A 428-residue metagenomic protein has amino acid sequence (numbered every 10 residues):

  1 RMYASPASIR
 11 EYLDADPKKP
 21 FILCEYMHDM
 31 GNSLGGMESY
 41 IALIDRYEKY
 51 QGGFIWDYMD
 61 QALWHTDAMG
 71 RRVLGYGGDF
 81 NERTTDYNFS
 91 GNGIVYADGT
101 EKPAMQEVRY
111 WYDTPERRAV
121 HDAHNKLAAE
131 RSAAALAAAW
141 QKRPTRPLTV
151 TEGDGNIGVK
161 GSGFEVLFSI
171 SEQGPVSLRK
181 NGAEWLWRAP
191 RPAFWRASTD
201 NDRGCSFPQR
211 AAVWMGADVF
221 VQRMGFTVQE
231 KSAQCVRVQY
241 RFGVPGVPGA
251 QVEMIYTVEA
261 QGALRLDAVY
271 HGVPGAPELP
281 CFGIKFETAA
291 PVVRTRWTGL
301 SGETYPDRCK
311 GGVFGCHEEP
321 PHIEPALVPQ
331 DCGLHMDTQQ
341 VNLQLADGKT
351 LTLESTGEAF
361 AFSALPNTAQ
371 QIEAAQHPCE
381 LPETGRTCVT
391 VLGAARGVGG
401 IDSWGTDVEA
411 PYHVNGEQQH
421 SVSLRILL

Functional and structural regions predicted by a protein language model:
R1-A135: Extended substrate-binding grooves/exosites of carbohydrate-active enzymes
H124-L428: Beta-strand/loop-rich accessory regions of lumenal/periplasmic or secreted enzymes, predominantly carbohydrate-active
